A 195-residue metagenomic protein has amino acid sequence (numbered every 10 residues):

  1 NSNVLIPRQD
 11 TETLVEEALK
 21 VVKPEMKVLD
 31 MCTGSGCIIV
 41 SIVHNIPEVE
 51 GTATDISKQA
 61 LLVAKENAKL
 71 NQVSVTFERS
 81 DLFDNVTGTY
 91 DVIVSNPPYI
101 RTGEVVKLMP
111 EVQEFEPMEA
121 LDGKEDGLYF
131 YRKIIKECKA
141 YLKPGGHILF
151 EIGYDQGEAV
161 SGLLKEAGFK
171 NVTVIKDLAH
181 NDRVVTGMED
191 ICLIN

Functional and structural regions predicted by a protein language model:
S2-E16, Y129: Conserved SAM-binding loop and adjacent beta-strand
D10-K107: Conserved SAM/SAH cofactor-binding pocket of Class I
A18, I42, V112, I134-C138: Class I S-adenosylmethionine-dependent transferase superfamily signal
K23, E116, L142-P144: Helix-to-beta-strand junctions that scaffold the AdoMet/dcAdoMet cofactor pocket in Class I SAM-dependent enzymes
A68, N96, V112, I134 (+1 more regions): Conserved RecA-like P-loop NTPase ATPase core
Y99-Y129: Mobile active-site "lid"/loop adjacent to the S-adenosyl-L-methionine
E125-E189: Conserved Class I SAM-dependent methyltransferase catalytic core
I191-N195: Flexible, glycine-/basic-rich loop-and-beta segments that form/coincide with the SAM-dependent methyltransferase
